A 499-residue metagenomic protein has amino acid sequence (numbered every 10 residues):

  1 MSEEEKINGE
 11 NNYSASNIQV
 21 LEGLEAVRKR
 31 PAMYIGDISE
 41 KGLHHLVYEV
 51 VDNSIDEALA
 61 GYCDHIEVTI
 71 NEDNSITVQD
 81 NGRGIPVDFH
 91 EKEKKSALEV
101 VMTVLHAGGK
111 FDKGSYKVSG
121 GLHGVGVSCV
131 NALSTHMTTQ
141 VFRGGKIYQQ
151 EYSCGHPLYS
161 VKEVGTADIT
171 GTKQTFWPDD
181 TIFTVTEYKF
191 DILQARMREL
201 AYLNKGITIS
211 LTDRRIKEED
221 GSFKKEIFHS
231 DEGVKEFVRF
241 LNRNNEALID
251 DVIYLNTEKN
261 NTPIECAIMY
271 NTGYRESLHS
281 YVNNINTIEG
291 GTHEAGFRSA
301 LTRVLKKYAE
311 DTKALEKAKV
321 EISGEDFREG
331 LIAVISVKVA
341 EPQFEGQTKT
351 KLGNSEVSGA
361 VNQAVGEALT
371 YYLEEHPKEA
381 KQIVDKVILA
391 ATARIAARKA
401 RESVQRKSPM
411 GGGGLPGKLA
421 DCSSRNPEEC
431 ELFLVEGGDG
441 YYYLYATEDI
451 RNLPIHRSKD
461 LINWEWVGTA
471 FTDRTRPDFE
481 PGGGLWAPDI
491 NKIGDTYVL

Functional and structural regions predicted by a protein language model:
S2-N17, L24, L46-Y48, D56-A58 (+9 more regions): GHKL-family ATPase ATP-binding module
S16, S39, H90-K94, S230: Residue-level signature of the cytosolic catalytic core of signaling kinases
G23, K94-V101, T170, G482 (+1 more regions): Activation loop
K29-Y48: Conserved short strand/loop->alpha-helix "switch" segment adjacent to the catalytic nucleotide/phosphoryl-transfer site
M33-Y34, G84-I85, D179-I182, P342 (+1 more regions): A short, flexible beta-alpha/helix-coil linker loop
I85-A107: Short conserved segment of the HATPase_c
L434-L499: Carbohydrate-active catalytic/glycan-binding domains of CAZyme proteins, especially the secreted or lumenal ectodomains
